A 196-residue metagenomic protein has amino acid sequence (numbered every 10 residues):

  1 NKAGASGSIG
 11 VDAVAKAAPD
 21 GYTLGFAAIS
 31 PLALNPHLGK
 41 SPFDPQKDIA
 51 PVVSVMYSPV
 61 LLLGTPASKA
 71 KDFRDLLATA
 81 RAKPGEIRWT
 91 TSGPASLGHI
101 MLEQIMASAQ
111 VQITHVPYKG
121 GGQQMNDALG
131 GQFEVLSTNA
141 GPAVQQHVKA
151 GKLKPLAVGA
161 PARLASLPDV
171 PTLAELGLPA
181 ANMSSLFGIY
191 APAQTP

Functional and structural regions predicted by a protein language model:
N1, F26, T91, K154-G159: Structural signature of the Rossmann-like NAD(P)-dependent dehydrogenase/reductase core
K2-G10, S58, G93-P94, V116-N126 (+1 more regions): Short helix-initiation/N-cap motifs at beta->coil->alpha
G7-I9, L34, L97-H99, Q123 (+2 more regions): Generic structural signal for helix capping and beta-alpha/helix-loop junctions
S8-P19, E103-Q104, S108, G122-F133 (+1 more regions): Short helices/loops that flank or line small-molecule/ion binding pockets
K16-Y22, I29, P36-Q123, L173-E175 (+1 more regions): Hinge/capping helix and adjacent helix->loop/strand transition within the periplasmic-binding protein
G21-G25, L61, E134-V135, K154-P155: Short, Asp-centered acidic motifs that coordinate Mg2+ and/or phosphate in catalytic or ligand-binding sites
S30-K40, Q104-S108, V135-V170: A ligand-binding cleft/hinge motif common to bilobed small-molecule-binding domains
